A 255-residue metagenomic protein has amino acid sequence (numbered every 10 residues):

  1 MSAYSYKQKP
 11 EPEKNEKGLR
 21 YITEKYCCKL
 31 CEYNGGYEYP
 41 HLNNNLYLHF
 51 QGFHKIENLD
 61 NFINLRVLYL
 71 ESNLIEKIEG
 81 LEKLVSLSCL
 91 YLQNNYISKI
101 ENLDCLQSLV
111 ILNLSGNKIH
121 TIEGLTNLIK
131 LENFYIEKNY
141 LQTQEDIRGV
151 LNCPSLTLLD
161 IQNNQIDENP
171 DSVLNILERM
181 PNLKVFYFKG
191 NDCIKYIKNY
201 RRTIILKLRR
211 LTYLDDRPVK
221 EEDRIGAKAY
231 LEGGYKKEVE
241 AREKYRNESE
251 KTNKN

Functional and structural regions predicted by a protein language model:
M1-S98, I111, N169-D171, K184-N255: The feature captures the LRR N-terminal capping module
Q8, Q51, Q93, Q107 (+2 more regions): Residue-identity detector for glutamine
E38, E57-D60, E79-E82, E101-D104 (+3 more regions): C-terminal helix/turn sub-motif of individual leucine-rich repeats
L84-I97, E101-E137, L141, E145: Amphipathic alpha-helical interface segments within eukaryotic helical scaffold and small GTPase-regulatory domains
N117-H120, T126-I194: Extended, charged alpha-helical interaction scaffolds
